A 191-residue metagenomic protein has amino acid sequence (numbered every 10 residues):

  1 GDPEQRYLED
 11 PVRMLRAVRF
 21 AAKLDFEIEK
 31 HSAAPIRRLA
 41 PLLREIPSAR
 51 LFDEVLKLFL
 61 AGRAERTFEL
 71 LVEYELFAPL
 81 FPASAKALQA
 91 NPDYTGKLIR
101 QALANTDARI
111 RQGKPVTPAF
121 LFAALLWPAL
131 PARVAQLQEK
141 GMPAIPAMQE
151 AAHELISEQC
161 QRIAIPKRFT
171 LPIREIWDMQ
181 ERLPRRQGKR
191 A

Functional and structural regions predicted by a protein language model:
G1-A191: Catalytic cores of the polymerase beta-like nucleotidyltransferase superfamily and closely associated nucleotide
